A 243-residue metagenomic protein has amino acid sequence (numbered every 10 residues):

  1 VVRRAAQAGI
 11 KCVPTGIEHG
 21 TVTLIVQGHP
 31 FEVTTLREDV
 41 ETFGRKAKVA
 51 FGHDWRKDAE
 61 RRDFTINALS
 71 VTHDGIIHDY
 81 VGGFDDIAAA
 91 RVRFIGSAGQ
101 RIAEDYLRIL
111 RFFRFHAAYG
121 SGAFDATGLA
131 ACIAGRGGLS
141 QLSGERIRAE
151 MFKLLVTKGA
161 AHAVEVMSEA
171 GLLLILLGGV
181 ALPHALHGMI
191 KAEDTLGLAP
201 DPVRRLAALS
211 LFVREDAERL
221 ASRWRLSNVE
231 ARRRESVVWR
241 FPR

Functional and structural regions predicted by a protein language model:
V1-R243: Catalytic cores of the polymerase beta-like nucleotidyltransferase superfamily and closely associated nucleotide
